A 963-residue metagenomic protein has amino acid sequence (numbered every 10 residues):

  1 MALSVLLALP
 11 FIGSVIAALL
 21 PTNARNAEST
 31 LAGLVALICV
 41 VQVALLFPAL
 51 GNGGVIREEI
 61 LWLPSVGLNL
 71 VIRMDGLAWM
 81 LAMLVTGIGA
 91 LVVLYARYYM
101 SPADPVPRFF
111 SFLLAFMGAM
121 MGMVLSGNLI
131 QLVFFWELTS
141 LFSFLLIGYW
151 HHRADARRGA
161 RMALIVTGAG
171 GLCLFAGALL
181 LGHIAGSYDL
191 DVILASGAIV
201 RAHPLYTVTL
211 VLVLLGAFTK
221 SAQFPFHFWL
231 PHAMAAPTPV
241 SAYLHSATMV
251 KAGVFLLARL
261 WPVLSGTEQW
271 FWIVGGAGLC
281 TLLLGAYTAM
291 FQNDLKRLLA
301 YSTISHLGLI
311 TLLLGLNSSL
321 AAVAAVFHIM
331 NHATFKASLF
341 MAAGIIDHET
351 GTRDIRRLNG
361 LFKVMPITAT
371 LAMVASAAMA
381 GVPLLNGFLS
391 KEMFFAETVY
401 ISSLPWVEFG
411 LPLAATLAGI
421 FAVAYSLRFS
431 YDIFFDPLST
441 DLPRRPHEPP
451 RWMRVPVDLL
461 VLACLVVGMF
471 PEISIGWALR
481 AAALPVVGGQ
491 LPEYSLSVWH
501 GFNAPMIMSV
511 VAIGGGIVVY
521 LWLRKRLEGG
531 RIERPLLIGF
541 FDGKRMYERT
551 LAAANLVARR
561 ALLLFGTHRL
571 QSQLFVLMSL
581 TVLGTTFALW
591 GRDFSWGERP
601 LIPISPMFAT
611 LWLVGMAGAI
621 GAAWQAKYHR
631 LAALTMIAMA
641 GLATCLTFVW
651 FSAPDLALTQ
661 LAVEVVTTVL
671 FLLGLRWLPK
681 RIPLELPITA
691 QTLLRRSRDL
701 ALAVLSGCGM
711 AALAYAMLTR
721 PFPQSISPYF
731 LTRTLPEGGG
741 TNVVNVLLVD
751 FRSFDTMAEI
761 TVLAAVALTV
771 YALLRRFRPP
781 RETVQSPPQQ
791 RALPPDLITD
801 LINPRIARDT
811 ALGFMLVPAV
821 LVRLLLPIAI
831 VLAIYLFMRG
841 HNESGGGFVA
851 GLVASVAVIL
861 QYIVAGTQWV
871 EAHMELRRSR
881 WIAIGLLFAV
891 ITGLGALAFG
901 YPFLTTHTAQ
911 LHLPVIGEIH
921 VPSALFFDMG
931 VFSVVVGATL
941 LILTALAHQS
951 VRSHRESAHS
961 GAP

Functional and structural regions predicted by a protein language model:
M1-A2, V15-S111, L180-H203, T207 (+10 more regions): Transmembrane helix-loop-helix hairpins at membrane boundaries of multipass inner-membrane proteins
I56-V66, D189-A198, S390-S403, I473-W499 (+2 more regions): Membrane-interfacial helical/loop segments at transmembrane boundaries in membrane proteins
L61-M80, S196-L210, V399-L411, Y494-F502 (+3 more regions): Short aromatic-rich membrane-water interface segments that cap or initiate transmembrane helices in multi-pass membrane
V66-L70, D354-R357, S439-P446, Y494-L496 (+5 more regions): Cytosolic juxtamembrane amphipathic/interface segments immediately preceding and feeding into a transmembrane helix
M83-L84, I130-W136, T167-G170, P204-G216 (+9 more regions): Alpha-helical transmembrane segments
L91-L132, L141-P449, F587, P600-P603 (+3 more regions): Hydrophobic transmembrane alpha-helices and their helix-loop junctions in integral membrane proteins
R444-T585, S706-A711, T719-T734, L774-D809: Membrane-interface and transmembrane segments of multi-pass membrane proteins
I602-L611, A623, W677-L832, F837-H841 (+1 more regions): Flexible extramembrane loops and terminal tails that flank transmembrane helices in small membrane-associated subunits
